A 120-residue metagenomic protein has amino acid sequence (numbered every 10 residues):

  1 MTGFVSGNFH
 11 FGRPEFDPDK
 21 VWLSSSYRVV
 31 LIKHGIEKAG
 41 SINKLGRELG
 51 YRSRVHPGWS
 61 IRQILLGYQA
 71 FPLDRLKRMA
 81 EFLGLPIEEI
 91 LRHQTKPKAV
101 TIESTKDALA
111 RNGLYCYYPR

Functional and structural regions predicted by a protein language model:
M1-K44, E88: A short, Lys/Arg-rich alpha-helix, primarily the initiator
S6, K98-R120: Interfacial/linker helices and their anchor residues that mediate assembly or domain coupling
L23, Y27-R28, P57-S60, R75: N-terminal positioning helix adjacent to the helix-turn-helix/winged-helix DNA-binding module
K38, L49-R54, L83: Core residues of bacterial helix-turn-helix
A39-K44, H56, F71-D74: Residue-level signal for the short linker/turn that defines the boundary of a DNA-recognition helix
K44-G50, M79: Short alpha-helical "recognition helix" segments of helix-turn-helix
G50-F71, H93: Recognition helix of helix-turn-helix/homeodomain-like DNA-binding domains that insert into the DNA major groove
L66-E81, P97: Short, basic-rich loop-to-helix N-cap that marks the start of a DNA-contacting helix
